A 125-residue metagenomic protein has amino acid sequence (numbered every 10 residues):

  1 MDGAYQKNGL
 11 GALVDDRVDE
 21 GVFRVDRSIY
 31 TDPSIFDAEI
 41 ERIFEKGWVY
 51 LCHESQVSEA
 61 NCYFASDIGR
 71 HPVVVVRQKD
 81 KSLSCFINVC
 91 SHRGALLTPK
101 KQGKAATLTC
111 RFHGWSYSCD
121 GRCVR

Functional and structural regions predicted by a protein language model:
M1-D2: N-terminal low-complexity, Ser/Thr- and acidic-residue-enriched intrinsically disordered segments
Y5-G9: Short, composition-biased local secondary-structure segments
L10-D26: Short, contiguous pre-domain boundary segments
G11, D15, F36-I40, H113: Generic detector of well-ordered alpha-helical segments enriched in charged/polar residues, highlighting helical
E20, R24-V25, K46, C52 (+3 more regions): Residue-level signal for pocket-adjacent positions within structured domains
F23-G69, V73-V74: Non-catalytic accessory segments flanking enzyme active sites
V57-R125: Rieske [2Fe-2S] iron-sulfur-binding domain
